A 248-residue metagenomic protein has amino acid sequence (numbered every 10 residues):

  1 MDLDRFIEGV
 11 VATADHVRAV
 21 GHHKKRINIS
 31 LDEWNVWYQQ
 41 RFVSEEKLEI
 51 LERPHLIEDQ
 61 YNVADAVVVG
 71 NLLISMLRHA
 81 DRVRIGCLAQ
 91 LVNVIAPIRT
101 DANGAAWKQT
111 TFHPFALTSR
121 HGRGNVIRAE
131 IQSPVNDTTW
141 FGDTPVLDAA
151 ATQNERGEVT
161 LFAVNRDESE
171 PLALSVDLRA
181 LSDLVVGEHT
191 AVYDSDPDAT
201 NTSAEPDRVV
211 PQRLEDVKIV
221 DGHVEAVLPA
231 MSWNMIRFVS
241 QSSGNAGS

Functional and structural regions predicted by a protein language model:
L3: Phosphate/diphosphate-binding loops
V10: Active-site-proximal structural segments of metal-dependent nucleotidyl cyclase/transferase enzymes
K24, I29-A149, E155-R156: Aromatic/acidic polysaccharide-binding cleft in carbohydrate-active enzymes
N35-R41, V92-I98, T138, E168-P171 (+3 more regions): Flexible loop/turn segments at secondary-structure boundaries
D143-D183, H189, D194, N234-M235: Carbohydrate-binding surface patches
L181-A226: Acidic, Ser/Thr/Pro-rich beta/coil linker or hinge segments at domain junctions
V227-F238: Short Pro-Gly-centered flexible turn/kink motifs
